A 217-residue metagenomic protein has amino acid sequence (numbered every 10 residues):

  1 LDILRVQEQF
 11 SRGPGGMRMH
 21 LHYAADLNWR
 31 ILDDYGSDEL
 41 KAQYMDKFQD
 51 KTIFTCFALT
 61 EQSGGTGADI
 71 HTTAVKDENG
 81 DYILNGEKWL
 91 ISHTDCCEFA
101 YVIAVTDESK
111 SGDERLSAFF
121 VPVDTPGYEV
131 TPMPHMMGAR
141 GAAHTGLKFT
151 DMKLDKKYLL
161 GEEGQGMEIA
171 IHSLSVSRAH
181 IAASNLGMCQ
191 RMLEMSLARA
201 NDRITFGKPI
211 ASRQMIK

Functional and structural regions predicted by a protein language model:
L1-A42, D46-T52, S92-F99, G112: Internal helix-loop-helix
V6, S37, F57, L84-G86 (+3 more regions): Buried hydrophobic positions in well-ordered alpha/beta secondary-structure cores of metabolic enzymes
V6-S11, A104-V105, V121-P126, T150-L154: Short Ser/Thr-interspersed hydrophobic loop/turn segments at strand-loop and sheet-helix junctions that line or gate
K51-L59: A short, Trp-centered hydrophobic/proline-enriched beta-strand micro-motif
G65, W89-T94, A139, V176-H180: Glycine-rich phosphate/pyrophosphate-binding beta-alpha loops
T72-V75: A structural signal for short hydrophobic beta-strand segments in well-ordered beta-sheet cores
D81, N85-V130: A short core secondary-structure module
Y128-K217: Glycine-rich beta->alpha junctions and the first turn(s) of the following alpha-helix
